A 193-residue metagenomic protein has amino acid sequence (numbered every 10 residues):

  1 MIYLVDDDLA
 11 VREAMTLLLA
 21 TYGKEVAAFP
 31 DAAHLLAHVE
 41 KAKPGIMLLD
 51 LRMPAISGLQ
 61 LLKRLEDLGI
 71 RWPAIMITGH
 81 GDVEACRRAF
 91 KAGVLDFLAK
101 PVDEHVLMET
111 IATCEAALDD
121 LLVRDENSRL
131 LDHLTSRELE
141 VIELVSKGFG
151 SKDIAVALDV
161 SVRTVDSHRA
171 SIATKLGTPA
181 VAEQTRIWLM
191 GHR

Functional and structural regions predicted by a protein language model:
M1-V11, M15-L19, A32, M47 (+1 more regions): Conserved acidic segment of CheY-like receiver
A28-I46: Acidic, metal-coordinating helix/loop segments flanking the phosphotransfer/catalytic sites of two-component signaling
P30-D31, S57-Q60: Acidic catalytic/metal-coordinating carboxylates
D50, T78: Active-site residues of response regulator receiver
M53: Receiver (REC) domain active-site loop signature in two-component systems and cognate sites in sensor histidine kinases
E84, V102-I111, D153, A157: C-terminal output helix
A170-R193: Basic, Lys/Arg-enriched C-terminal extension of HTH/homeodomain DNA-binding domains
